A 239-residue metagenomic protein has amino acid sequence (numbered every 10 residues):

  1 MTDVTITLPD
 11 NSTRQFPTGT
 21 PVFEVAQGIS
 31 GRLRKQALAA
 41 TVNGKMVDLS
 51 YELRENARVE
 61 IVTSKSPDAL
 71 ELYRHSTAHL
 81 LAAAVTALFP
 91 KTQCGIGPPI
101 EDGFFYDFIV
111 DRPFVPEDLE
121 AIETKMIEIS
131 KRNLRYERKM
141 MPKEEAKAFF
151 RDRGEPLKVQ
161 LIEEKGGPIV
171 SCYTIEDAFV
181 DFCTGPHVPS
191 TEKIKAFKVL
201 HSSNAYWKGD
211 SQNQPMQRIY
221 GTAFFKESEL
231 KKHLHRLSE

Functional and structural regions predicted by a protein language model:
M1-I100, T124-K125: Ubiquitin-like/PB1-type beta-grasp interaction modules and other compact soluble beta-rich domains
Y51, A57-L70, Q93-P99, F105-E239: Auxiliary tRNA-acceptor-end handling modules of aminoacyl-tRNA synthetases
